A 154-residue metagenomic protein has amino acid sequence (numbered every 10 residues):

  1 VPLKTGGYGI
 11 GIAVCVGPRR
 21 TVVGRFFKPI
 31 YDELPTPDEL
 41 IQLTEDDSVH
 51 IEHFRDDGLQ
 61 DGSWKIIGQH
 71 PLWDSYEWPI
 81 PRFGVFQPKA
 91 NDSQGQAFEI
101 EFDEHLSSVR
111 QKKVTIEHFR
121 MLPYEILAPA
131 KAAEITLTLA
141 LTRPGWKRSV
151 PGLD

Functional and structural regions predicted by a protein language model:
V1-L3: Short coil-to-beta transition motif at edge beta-strands of beta-rich domains
G7, R19, D32: Surface-exposed, flexible loop/turn segments at secondary-structure boundaries
Y8-V16: Short beta-strand-centered aromatic/proline hotspots
C15, K28-Y31: N-terminal export/targeting and maturation segments
G17-R20, I41-Q42: Short, surface-exposed loop and linker segments with low hydrophobicity and enrichment for Pro/Ser/Thr
R19-K28: Short, solvent-exposed secondary-structure boundary/capping segments
E33-D154: Intrinsically disordered, low-complexity, charged/polar segments
